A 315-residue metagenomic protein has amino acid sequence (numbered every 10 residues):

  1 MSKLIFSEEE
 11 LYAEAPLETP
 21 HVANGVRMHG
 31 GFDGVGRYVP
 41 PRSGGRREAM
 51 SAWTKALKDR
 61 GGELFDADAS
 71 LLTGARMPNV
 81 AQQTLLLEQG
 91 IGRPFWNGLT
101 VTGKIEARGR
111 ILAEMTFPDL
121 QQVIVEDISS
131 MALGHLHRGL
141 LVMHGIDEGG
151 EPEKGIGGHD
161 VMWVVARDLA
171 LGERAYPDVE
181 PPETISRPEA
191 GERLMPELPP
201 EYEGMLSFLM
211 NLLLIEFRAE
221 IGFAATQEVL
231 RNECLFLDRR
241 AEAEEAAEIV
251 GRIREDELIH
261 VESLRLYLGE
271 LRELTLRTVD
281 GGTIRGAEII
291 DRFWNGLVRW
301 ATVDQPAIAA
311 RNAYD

Functional and structural regions predicted by a protein language model:
M1-D315: Non-heme di-metal
